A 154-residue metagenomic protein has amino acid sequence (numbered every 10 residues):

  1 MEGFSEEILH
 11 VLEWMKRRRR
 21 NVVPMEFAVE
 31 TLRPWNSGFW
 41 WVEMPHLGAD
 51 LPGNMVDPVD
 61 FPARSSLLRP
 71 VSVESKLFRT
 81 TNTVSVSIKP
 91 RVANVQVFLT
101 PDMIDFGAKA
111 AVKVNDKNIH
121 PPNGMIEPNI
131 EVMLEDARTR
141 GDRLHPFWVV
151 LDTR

Functional and structural regions predicted by a protein language model:
M1-R154: Alpha/beta-hydrolase-fold serine-hydrolase catalytic core, especially in secreted/extracellular enzymes
